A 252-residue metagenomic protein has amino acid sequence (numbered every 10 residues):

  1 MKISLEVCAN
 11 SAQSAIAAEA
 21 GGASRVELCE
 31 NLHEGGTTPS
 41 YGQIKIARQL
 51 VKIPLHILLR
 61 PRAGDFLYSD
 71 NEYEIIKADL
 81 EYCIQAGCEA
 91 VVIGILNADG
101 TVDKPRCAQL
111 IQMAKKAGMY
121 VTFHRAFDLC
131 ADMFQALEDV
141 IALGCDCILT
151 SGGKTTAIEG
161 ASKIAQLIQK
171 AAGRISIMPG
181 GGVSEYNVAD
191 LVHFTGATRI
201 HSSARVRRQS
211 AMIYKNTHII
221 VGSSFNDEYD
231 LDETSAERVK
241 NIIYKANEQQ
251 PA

Functional and structural regions predicted by a protein language model:
M1-S11, L59-K77, L96, V121-M133: Active-site mouth loops of central-metabolism enzymes
I3-V7, V26-L28, L55-L59, V91-I93 (+4 more regions): Hydrophobic faces of well-ordered beta-strands that scaffold small-molecule active sites in alpha/beta enzyme cores
Q13, L32-H56, N71-E74, I95-K115 (+5 more regions): Active-site-adjacent beta->alpha loops and helix N-cap segments on the catalytic face of soluble alpha/beta enzymes
Q13-A20, L67-D79, D128-L143, L167-Q169 (+2 more regions): Catalytic cores of alpha/beta
A20-V26, V51-P54, G87-A90, K116-G118 (+4 more regions): Glycine-enriched alpha-helix->loop->beta-strand junction motifs that scaffold or abut catalytic
R25-T37, Y82, A86-A98, C145-I158 (+1 more regions): Glycine-rich phosphate-binding active-site loops on the catalytic face of alpha/beta enzymes
G118-I158: Histidine/lysine/aspartate-rich catalytic loop segments that bind and position anionic ligands
A171-A252: C-terminal alpha-helical cap/extension of soluble enzyme domains
